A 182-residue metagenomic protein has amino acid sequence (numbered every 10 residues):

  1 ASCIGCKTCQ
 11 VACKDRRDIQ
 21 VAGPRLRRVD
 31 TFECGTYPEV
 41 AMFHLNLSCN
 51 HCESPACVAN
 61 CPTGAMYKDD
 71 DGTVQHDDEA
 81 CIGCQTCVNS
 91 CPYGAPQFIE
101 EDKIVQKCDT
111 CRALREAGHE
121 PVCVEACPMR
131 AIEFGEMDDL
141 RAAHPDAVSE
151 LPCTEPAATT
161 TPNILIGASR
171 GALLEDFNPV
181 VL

Functional and structural regions predicted by a protein language model:
A1-L182: Non-ligating segments of multi-cofactor redox enzymes
